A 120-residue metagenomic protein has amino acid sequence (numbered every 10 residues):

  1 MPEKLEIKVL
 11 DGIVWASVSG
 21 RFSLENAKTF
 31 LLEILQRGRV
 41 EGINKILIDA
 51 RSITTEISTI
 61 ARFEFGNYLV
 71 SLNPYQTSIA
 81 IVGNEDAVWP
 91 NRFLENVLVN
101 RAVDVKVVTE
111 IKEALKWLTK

Functional and structural regions predicted by a protein language model:
M1-K120: Amphipathic, Lys/Arg-enriched alpha-helical "gate/interface" segment within cytosolic domains that mediates
